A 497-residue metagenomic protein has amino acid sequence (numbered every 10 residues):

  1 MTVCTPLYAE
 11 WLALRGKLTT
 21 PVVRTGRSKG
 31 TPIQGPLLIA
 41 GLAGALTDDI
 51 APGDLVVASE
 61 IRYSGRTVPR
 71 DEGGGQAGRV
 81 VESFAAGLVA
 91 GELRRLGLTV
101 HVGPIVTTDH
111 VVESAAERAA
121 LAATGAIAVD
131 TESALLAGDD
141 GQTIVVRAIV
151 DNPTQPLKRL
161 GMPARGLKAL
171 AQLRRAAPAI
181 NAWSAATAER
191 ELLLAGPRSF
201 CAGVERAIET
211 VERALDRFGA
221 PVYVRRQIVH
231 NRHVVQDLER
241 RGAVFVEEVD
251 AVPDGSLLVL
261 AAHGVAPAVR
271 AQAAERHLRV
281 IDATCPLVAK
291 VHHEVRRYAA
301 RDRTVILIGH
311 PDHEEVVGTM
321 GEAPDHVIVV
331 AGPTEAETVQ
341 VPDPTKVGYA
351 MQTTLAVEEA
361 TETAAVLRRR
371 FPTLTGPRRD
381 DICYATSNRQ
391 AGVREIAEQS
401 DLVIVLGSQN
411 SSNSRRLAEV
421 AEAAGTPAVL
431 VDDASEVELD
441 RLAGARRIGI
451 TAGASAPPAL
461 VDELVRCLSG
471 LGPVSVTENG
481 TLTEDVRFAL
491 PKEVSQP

Functional and structural regions predicted by a protein language model:
T2-A185: Glycine-rich phosphate- or other oxyanion-binding loops that anchor nucleotides, phosphorylated ligands
W11, P457-P458: Internal amphipathic alpha-helical segments of the cytochrome P450 catalytic fold
A188-A452, P458-P497: The feature marks the mature, well-folded catalytic cores of soluble enzymes
